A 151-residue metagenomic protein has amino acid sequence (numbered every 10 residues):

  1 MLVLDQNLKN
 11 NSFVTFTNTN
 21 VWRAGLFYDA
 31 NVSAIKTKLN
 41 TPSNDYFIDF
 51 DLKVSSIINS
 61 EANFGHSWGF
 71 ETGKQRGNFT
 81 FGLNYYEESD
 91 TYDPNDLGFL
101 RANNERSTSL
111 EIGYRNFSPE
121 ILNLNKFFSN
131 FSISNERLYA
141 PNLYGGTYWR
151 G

Functional and structural regions predicted by a protein language model:
M1-Y28: A conserved hydrophobic secondary-structure block that centers on an alpha-helix together with its immediately flanking
L2-L4, K36-T37, F70, F117-P119: Intrinsically disordered, low-complexity boundary segments flanking structured domains
L4, A34-T37, L83, I112: Conserved structural-core and active-site-/substrate-pathway-adjacent residues in large, well-folded domains of enzymes
A30, S43-G151: Exposed, low-structure sequence patches enriched in small/polar residues
